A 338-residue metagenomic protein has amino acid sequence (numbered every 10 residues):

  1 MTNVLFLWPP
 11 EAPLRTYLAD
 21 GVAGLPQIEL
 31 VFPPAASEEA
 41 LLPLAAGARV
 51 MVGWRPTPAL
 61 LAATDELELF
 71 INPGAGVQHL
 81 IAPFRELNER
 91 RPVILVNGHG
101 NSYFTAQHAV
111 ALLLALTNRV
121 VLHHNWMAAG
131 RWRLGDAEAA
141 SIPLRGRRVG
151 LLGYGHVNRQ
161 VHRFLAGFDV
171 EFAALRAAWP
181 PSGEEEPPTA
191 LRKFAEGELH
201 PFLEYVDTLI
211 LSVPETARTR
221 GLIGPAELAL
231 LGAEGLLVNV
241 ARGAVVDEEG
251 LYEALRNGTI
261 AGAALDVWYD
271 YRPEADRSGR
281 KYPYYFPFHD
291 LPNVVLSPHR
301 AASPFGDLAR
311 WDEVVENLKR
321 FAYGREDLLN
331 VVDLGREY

Functional and structural regions predicted by a protein language model:
M1, R145-R148, E234: Phosphate-coordination loops involved in phosphoryl transfer and adenosine-cofactor binding
M1-A48, A173: N-terminal glycine-/charge-rich "phosphate-binding" loop or analogous flexible N-terminal tail
L41-L44, L60-A63, P201-Y205, E227 (+1 more regions): Structural alpha-helical scaffold elements that stabilize or flank donor/cofactor-binding regions in carbohydrate
G47-A128: Phosphate/diphosphate ligand-binding glycine-rich loop within oxidoreductases
L60-E66, P83-R90, L228-A233, A254-T259 (+1 more regions): Short, conserved loop/helix-junction motifs that constitute active-site signature segments in enzyme catalytic cores
H124-Q160: Glycine-rich NAD(P)-binding loop of Rossmann-like domains
A178-Y284: Rossmann-like adenosine-cofactor binding region
E234, R242-Y338: Rossmann-like dinucleotide-binding domain for NAD(H)/NADP(H)
